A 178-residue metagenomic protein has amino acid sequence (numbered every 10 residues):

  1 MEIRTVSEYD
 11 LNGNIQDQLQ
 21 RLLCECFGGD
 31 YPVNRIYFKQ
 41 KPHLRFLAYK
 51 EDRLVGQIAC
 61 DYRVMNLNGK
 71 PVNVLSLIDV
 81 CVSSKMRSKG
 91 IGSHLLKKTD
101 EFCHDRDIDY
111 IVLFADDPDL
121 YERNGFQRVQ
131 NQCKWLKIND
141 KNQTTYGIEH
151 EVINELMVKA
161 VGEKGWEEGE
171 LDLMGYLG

Functional and structural regions predicted by a protein language model:
M1-G13, E170, M174-G178: Conserved N-terminal entry element of GNAT/NAT acetyltransferase domains
T5-C81: A conserved beta-strand-loop-helix scaffold within acyl/acetyltransferase catalytic domains
E51-R53, K85, A160-G165: Short loop segments at secondary-structure junctions
D61-Y62, L95-T99, W135-N142: Short acidic (Asp/Glu) patches
V80-R87, D116-D117: A short, internal acetyl-CoA/4′-phosphopantetheine-binding micro-motif in the GNAT/acyltransferase core
M86-K98: Conserved acetyl-CoA pyrophosphate-binding loop and the N-cap/start of the following alpha-helix in GNAT-like
D105-D109, A115-D140: Conserved active-site alpha-helix within GNAT-family acetyltransferase domains
L136-G178: C-terminal "cap" of GNAT-fold acetyltransferases
